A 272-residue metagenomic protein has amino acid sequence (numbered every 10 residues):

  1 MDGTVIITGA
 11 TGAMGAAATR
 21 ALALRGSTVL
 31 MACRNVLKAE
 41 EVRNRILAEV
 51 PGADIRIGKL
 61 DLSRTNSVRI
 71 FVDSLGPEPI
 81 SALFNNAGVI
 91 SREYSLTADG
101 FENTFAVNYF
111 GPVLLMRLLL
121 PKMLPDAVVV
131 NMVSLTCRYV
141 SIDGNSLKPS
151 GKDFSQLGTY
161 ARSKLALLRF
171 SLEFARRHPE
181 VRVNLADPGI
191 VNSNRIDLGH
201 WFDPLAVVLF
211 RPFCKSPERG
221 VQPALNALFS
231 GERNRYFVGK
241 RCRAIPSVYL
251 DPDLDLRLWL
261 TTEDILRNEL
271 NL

Functional and structural regions predicted by a protein language model:
T4, T11-G12: Conserved glycine-rich cofactor-binding loop
A13-A17, I90: NAD(P)H-binding Rossmann-fold N-terminus in SDR/SDR-like oxidoreductases, specifically the glycine-rich beta1-alpha1
R25-E41: Conserved glycine-rich Rossmann-like NAD(P)H-binding loop of the short-chain dehydrogenase/reductase
V36, G58-D73, A98: The beta1-alpha1 cofactor-binding region of Rossmann-like NAD(H)/NADP(H)-dependent oxidoreductases
V50-D54, D73-N85, S91-L96: A glycine-rich helix->loop->beta "capping" turn within Rossmann-like NAD(P)(H)-dependent oxidoreductase domains
G88-L96, E102, V128-E180, D187-F202: Catalytic loop of short-chain dehydrogenase/reductase
V207-S247, P252-L256: C-terminal helical subdomain
